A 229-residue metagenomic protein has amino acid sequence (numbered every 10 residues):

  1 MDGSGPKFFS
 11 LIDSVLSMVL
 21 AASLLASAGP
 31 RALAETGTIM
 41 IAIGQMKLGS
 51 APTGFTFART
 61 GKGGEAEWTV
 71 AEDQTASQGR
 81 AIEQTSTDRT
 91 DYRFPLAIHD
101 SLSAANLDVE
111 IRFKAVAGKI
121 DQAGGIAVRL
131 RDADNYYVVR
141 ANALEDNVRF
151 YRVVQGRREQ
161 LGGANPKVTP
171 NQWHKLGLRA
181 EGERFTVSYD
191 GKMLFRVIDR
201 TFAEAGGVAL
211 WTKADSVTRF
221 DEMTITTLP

Functional and structural regions predicted by a protein language model:
L33-G61, D221: Extracellular carbohydrate-recognition regions
G37-T38, F202-P229: Ligand-recognition surfaces built from glycine- and aromatic
I43, V109-I111, Q172-V187: Short tryptophan-centered beta-strand motifs in secreted/extracellular beta-sheet-rich domains of glycan-recognition
L48, Q84-R149: Secretory/extracellular carbohydrate-interaction modules and structurally similar beta-sandwich "look-alikes"
S50-E83, T90-Y92: Extracellular glycan-recognition surfaces and repeat-rich motifs
P95-L102, G162-V168, L210: Beta-strand-rich interaction surfaces with strong enrichment in secreted/lumenal proteins
V154-K175: Short, aromatic/His-centered strand-loop micro-motif at the edge of beta-sheets
S188-A209: Short, solvent-exposed beta-strand-to-loop segments that form ligand-recognition rims of beta-rich domains
